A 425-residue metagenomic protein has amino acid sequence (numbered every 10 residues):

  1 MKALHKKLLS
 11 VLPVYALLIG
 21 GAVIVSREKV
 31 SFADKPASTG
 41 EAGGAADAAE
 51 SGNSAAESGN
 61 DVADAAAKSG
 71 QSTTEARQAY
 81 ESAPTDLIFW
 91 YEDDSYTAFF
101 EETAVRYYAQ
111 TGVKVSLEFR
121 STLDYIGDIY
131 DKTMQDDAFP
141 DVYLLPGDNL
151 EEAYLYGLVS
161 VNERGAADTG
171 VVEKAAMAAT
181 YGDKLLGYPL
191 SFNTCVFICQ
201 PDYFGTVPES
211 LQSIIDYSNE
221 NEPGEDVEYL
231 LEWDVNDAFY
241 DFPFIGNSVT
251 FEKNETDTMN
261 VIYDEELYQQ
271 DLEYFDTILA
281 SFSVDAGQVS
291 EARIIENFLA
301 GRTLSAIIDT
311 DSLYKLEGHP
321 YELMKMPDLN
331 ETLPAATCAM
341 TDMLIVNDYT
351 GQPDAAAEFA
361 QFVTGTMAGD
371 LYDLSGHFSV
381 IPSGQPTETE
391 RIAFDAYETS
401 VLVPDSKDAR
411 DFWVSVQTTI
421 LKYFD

Functional and structural regions predicted by a protein language model:
G70-A79, L145-V196, T206, I215 (+2 more regions): Hinge/lid segment of periplasmic solute-binding proteins
S82-D94, V113-E118, V142: Short, well-ordered beta-strand elements
A109-V171, P201, N297, S305: Extracytoplasmic "Venus flytrap"/periplasmic binding protein-like
D131, P140-D141, A167-D202, L230 (+2 more regions): A structural signal for short loop-to-beta-strand junctions that line the ligand-binding cleft of periplasmic/secreted
L186-L190, C195, I215-V261, T303: Extracytoplasmic/periplasmic solute-binding protein
D257-S290: Glycine-centered hinge/linker elements that transmit conformational signals in sensory and ligand-binding systems
E317-F378, L421: Extracytoplasmic/periplasmic substrate-recognition and gating elements
C338, D373-D425: C-terminal capping/gating helix-and-loop segments adjacent to ligand/active sites or protein-protein/ligand interfaces
